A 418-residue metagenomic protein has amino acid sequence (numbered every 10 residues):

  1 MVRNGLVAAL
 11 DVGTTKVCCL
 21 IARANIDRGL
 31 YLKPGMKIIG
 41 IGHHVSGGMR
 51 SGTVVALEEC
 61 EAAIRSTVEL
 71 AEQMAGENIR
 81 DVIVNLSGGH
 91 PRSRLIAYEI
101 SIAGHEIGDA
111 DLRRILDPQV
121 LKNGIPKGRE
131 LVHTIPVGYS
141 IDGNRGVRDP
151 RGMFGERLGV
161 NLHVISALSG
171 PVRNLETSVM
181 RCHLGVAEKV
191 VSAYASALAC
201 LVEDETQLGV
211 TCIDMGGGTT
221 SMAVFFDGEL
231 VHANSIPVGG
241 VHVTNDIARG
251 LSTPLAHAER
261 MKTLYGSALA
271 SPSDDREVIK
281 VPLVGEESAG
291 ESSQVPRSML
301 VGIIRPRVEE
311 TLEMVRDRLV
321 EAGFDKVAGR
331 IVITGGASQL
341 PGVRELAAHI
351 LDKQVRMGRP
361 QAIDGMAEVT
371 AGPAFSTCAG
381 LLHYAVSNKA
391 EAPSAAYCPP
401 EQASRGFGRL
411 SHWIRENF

Functional and structural regions predicted by a protein language model:
M1-K16, L20-C212, E229-V231, G240 (+6 more regions): Nucleotide/phosphate-binding catalytic cleft detector across ATP-hydrolyzing and phosphate-transferring enzymes
S87, A167, G266-L269, V327-I350: Glycine-rich phosphate-binding loops at beta-strand->alpha-helix junctions
M222-A223: A structural feature that tracks compact, well-ordered secondary-structure segments with a strong bias toward
F226: A cytosolic small-molecule/anion-sensing beta-strand core signal
R307-R316: A general structural motif
V315, I333, L381: Hydrophobic, well-ordered secondary-structure elements that form the walls of internal hydrophobic environments
V327, P360-Q361: Extended, low-charge hydrophobic alpha-helical regions
